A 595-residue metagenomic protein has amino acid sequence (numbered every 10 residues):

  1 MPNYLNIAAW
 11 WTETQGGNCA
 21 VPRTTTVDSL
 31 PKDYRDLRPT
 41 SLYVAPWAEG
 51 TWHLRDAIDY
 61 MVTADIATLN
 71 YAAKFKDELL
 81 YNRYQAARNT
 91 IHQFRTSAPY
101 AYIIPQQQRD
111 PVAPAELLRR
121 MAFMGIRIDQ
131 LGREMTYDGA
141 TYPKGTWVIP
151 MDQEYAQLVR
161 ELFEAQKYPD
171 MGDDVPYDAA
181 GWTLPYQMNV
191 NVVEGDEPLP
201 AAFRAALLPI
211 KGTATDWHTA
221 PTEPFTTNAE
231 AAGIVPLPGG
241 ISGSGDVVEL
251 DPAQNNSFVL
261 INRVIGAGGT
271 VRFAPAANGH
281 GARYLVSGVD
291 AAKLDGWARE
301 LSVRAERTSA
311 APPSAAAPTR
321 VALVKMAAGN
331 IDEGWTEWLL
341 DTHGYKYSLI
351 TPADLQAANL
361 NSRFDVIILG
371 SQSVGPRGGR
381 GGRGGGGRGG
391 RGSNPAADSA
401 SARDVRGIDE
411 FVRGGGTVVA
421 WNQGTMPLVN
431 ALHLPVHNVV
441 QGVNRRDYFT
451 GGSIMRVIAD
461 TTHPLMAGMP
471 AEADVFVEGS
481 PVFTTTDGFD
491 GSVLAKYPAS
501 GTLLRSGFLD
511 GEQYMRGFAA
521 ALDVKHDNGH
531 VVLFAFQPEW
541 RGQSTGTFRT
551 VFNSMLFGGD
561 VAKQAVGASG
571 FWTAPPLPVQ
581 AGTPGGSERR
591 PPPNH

Functional and structural regions predicted by a protein language model:
M1-H595: Intrinsic-disorder/low-complexity accessory segments
